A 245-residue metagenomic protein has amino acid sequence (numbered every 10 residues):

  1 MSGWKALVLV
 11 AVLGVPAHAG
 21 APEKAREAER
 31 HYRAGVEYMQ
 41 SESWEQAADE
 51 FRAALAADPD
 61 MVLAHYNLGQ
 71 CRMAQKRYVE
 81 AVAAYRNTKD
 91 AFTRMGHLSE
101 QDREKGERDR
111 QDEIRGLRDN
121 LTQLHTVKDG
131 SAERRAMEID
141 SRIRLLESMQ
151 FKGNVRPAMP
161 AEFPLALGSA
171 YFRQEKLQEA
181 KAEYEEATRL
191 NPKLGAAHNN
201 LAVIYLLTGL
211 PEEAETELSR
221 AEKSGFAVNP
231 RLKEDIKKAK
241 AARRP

Functional and structural regions predicted by a protein language model:
R33, N67, Q101, A166 (+2 more regions): Canonical tetratricopeptide repeat
R52-A56, D90, H97, V155 (+2 more regions): Conserved structural position within tetratricopeptide repeats
L117-A161, E213-P245: Terminal, low-structured helical/coil segments at or just beyond the last alpha-helical repeat
